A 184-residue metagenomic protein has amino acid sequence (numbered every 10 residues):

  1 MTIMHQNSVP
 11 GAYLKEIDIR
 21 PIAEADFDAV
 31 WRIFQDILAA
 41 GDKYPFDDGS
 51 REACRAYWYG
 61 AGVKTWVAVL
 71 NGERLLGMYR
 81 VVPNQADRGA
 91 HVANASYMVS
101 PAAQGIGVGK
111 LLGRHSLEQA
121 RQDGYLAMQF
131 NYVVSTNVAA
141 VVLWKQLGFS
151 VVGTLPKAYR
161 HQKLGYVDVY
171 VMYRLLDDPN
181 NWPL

Functional and structural regions predicted by a protein language model:
K15-I17, G72-M78, V167: Glycine-rich phosphate/pyrophosphate-binding loop shared by adenosine-nucleotide-utilizing enzymes
E16-V30: A short beta-loop-alpha structural element at the N-terminal edge of CoA-dependent acyl/N-acetyltransferase catalytic
E24, K43-A102, G113-R114, Q119 (+1 more regions): Acetyl-CoA-dependent GNAT
W31-D48: Helix-loop element at the rim of GNAT/NAT acetyltransferase active sites that forms part of the acceptor-substrate
Q104, F130-A140, Y159: Conserved beta-strand-loop-alpha-helix junction that forms the acyl-donor binding cleft
G105-Q122, V142-Q146: Conserved acetyl-CoA-binding loop-helix of GNAT-fold acetyltransferases
A120-V133: Conserved GNAT acetyl-CoA-binding A-motif
N131-V133, K145-V167: Conserved catalytic-core motifs of GNAT/GCN5-like acyltransferases
